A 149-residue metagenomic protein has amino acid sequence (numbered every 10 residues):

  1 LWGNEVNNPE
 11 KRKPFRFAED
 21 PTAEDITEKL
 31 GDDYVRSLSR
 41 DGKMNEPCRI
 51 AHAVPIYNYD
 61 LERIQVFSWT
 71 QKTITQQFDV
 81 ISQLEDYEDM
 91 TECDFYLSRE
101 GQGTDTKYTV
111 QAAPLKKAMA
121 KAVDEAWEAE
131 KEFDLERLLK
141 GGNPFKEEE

Functional and structural regions predicted by a protein language model:
L1-D86, D134-K146: OB-fold ssDNA-binding interfaces and closely related basic DNA-contact patches used across DNA replication/repair
V66-E149: Compact mixed alphabeta submodule
